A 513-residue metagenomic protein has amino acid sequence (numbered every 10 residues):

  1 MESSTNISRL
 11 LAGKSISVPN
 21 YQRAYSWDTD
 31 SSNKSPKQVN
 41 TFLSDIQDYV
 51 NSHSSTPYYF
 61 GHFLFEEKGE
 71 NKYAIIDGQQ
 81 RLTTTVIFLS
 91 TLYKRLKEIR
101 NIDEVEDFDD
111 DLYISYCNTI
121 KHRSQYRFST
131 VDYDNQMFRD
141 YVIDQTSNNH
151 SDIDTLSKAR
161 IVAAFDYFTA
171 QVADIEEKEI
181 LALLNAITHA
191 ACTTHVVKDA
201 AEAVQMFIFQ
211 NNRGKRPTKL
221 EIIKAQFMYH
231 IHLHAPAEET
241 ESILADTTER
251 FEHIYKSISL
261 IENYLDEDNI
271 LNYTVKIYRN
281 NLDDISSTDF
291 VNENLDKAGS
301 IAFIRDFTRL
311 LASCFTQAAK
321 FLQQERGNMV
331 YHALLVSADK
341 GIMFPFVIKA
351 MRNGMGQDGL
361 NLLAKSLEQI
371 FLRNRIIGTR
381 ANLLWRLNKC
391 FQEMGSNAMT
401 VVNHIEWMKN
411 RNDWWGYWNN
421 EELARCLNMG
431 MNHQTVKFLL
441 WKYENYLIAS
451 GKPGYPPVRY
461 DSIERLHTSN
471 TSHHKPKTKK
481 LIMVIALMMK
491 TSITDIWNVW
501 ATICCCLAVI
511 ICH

Functional and structural regions predicted by a protein language model:
M1-L282: Glycine- and hydrophobic-rich flexible loops that cap the catalytic core of alpha/beta enzyme folds
S3-S15, S54-G69, E177-L184, L310-E325 (+3 more regions): Active-site-adjacent bridging/hinge elements
N20, D45-D48, E176-I180, A190-A191 (+3 more regions): Short alpha-helical segments and helix-capping/turn motifs at coil-helix boundaries
L43-K72, E106-D107, Q392-H513: Betabetaalpha-Me/HNH-type nuclease active-site subdomain
A74-R81, A182-I187, H195-E202, L335-K340 (+4 more regions): Secondary-structure capping and boundary motifs in well-ordered enzyme cores
I87, V204-I208, F344-A350, K365 (+3 more regions): Contiguous, well-ordered alpha-helical segments that form the cores/surfaces of helical PPI scaffolds
R95-I99, G214, R352-L360, N445-G454 (+1 more regions): Short helix-capping/linker segments at secondary-structure and domain boundaries
L220-I223, F227-N445: A cross-family structural signal marking well-folded subdomains
